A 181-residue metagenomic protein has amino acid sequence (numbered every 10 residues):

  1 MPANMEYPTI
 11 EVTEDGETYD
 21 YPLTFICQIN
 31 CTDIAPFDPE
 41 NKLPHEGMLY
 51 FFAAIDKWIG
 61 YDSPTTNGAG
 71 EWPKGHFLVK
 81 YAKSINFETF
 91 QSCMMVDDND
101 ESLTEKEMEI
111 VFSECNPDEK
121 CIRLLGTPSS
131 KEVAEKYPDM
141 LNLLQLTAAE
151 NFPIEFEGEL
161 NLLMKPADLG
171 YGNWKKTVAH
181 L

Functional and structural regions predicted by a protein language model:
M1-L181: Preference for intrinsically disordered or flexible, low-complexity segments and adjacent hinge/connector residues
